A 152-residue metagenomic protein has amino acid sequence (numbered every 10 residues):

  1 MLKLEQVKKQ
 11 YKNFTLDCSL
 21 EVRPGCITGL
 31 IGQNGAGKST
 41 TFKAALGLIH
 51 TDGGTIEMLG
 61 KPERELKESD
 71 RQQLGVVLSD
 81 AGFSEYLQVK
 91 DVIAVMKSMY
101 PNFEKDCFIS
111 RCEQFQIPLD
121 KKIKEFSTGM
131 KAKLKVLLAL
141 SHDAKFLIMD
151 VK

Functional and structural regions predicted by a protein language model:
M1-S19, P24-C26, K67: A short, flexible loop at the N-terminus of ABC-type nucleotide-binding domains that lies
G29, Q72-S79: ABC nucleotide-binding domain signature
I31-Q33: The feature captures the beta-strand-to-loop junction immediately N-terminal to the Walker
L46: Helix-to-loop junction immediately C-terminal to a conserved catalytic motif
G54-E65, S69-D70: Conserved ABC transporter NBD signature motif
L78-K135: ABC-family P-loop ATPase nucleotide-binding domains
L147-V151: Catalytic Walker B motif of ABC-type/P-loop ATPase nucleotide-binding domains
